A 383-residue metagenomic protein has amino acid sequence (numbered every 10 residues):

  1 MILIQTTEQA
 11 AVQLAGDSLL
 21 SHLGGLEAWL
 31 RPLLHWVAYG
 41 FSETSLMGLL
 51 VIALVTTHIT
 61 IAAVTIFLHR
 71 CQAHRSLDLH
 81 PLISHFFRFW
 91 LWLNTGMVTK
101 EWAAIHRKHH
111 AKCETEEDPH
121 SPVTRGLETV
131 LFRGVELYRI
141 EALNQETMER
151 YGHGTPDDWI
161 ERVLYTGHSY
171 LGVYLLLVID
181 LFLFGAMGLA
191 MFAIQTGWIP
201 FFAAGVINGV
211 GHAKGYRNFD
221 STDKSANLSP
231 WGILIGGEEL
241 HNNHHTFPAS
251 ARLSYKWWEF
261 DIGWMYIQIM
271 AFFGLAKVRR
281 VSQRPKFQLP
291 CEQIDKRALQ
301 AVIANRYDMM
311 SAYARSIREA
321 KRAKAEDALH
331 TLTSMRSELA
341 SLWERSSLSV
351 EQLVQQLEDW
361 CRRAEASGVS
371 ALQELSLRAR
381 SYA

Functional and structural regions predicted by a protein language model:
M1-V206, S250-A383: Non-catalytic, topology-defining segments of multipass membrane proteins
F67-L68, K108, W198, V210-A213 (+2 more regions): Alpha-helical architecture
C71-Q72, G209-F219: A cytosolic-side transmembrane-helix exit/cap motif
G152-W159, G215-L240, H244-F247: Active-site-proximal inter-transmembrane loops
